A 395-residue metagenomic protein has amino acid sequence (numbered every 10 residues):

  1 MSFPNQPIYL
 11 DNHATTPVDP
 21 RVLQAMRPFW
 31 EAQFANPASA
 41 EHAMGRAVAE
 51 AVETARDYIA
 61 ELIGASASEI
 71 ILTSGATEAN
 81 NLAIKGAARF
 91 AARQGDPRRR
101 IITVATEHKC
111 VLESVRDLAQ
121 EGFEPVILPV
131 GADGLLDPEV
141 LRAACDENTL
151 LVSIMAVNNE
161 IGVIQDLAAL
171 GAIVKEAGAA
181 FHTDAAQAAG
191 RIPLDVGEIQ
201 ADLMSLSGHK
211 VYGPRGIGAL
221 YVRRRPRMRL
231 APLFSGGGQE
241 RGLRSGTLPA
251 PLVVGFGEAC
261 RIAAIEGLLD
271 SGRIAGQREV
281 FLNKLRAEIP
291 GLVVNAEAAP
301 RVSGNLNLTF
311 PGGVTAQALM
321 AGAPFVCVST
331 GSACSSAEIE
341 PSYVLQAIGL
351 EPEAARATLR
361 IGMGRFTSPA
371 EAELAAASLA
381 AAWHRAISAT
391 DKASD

Functional and structural regions predicted by a protein language model:
M1-D395: Pyridoxal 5′-phosphate
